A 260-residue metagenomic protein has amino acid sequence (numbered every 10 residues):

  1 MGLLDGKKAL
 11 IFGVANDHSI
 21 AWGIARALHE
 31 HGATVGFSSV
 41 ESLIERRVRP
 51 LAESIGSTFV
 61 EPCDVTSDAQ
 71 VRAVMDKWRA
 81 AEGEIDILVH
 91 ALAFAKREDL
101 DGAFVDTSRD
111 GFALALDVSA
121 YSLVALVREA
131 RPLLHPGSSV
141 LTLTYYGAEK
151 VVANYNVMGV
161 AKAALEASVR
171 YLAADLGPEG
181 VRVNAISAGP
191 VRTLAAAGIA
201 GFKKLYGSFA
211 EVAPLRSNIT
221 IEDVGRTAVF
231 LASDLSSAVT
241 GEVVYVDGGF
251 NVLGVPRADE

Functional and structural regions predicted by a protein language model:
G2-S38: Canonical Rossmann dinucleotide-binding motif of NAD(H)/NADP(H)-dependent dehydrogenases/reductases, specifically
K8-L10, L88-A93: Conserved hydrophobic beta-strands of the Rossmann-like cofactor-binding core in SDR/related NAD(P)H-dependent
G13-I20, A93-R131, P136-P178, P190-R192 (+1 more regions): Catalytic loop of short-chain dehydrogenase/reductase
R49, P178, A188-A213, L253-E260: A glycine/serine/threonine-rich, flexible loop-to-helix segment that serves as the NAD(P) cofactor-binding "lid"
C63-R72, D76-A80, H90-A113, P132 (+3 more regions): Conserved mid-core segment of classical short-chain dehydrogenase/reductases
Y121, A185, K204-V239, V246-G248: C-terminal helical subdomain
G177, R182, V239-G241: Short, small/polar-rich loop/turn modules that mediate ligand/substrate recognition or access, typified
T240-E260: Short C-terminal tail/terminal secondary-structure segment of NAD(P)H-dependent dehydrogenase/reductase domains
